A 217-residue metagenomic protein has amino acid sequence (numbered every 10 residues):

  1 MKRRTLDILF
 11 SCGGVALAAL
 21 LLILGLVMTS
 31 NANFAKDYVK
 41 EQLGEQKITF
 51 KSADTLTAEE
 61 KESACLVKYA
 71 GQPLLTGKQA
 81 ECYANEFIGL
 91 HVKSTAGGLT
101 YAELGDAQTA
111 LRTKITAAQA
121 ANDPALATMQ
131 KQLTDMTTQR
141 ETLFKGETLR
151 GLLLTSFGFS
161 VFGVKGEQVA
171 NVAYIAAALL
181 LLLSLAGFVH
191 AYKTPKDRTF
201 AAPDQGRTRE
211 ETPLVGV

Functional and structural regions predicted by a protein language model:
M1-Y38, Y192-P195: Hydrophobic secretory-pathway targeting helix
K2-C12, F162-V217: Juxtamembrane interface at the cytosolic side of transmembrane helices
V27, V92, G158: Residue-level marker of positions within ordered structural domains that often coincide with functionally constrained
Y38-E45, A201-G206: Juxtamembrane extracytosolic/periplasmic "stalk" immediately C-terminal to the first targeting helix
Q42, E86, L90, L152 (+1 more regions): Residues that form generic nucleotide/phosphate-binding pockets
I48-E147: Long, solvent-exposed extracytoplasmic domains/loops
A127-A177: Short, aromatic-rich amphipathic segments at membrane interfaces that lie adjacent to a transmembrane helix or signal
